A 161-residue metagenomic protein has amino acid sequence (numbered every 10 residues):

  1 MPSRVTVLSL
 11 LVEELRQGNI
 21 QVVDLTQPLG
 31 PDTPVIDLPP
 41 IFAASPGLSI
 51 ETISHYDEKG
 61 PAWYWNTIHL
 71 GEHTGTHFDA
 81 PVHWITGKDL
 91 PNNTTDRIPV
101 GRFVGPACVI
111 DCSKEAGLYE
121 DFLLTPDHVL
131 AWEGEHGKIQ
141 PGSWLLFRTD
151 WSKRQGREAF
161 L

Functional and structural regions predicted by a protein language model:
M1-L161: Active-/binding-site microenvironments in catalytic and ligand-binding cores
